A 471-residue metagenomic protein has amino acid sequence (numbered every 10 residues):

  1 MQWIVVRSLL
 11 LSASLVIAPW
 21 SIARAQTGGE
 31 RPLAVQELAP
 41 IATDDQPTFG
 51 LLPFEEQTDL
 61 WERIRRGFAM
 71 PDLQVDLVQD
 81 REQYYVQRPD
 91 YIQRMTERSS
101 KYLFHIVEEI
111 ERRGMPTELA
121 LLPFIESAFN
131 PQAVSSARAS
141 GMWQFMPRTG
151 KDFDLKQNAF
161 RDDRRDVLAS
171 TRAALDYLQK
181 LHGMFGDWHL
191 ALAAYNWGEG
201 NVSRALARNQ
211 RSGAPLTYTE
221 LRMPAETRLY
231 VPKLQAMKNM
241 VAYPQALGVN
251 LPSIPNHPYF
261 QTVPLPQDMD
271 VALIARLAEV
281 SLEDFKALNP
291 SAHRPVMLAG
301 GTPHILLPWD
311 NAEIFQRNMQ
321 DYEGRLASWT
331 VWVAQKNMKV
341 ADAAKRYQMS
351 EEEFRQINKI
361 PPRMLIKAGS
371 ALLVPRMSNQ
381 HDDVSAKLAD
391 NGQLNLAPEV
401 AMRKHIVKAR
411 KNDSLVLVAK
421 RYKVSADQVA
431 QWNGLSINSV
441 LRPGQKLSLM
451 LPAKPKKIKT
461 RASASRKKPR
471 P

Functional and structural regions predicted by a protein language model:
Q2-S8, A18-G114, L119: An acidic, Gly/Ser/Thr/Pro-rich helix-cap/linker signature
A25, E226, N239, Y243-P266 (+1 more regions): Extracytoplasmic low-complexity/disordered linkers and repeat tracts associated with LysM-containing
D80-R94, A128-S136, Q144-G186, L206-L221 (+2 more regions): Substrate-binding clefts and substrate-entry loops adjacent to catalytic sites of polymer-processing enzymes acting on
M115-E118, K156, D187-W188, G198 (+3 more regions): Helix N-cap / loop-to-helix initiation motif
A120-N130, F145, V167-L178, G186-R211 (+5 more regions): Acidic helix/loop microenvironments that form the catalytic cleft of cell-wall polysaccharide enzymes
S127-A128, M142-L155, W197-N201, A236 (+1 more regions): Glycine-rich, acidic and aromatic/proline-enriched surface loops and short helix-turn segments that act as binding
A191, I274-R276, A343, V418: Short alpha-helical "recognition helix" segments of helix-turn-helix
L221-V241: Amphipathic alpha-helical blocks and their helix-capping loop/short-beta junctions
